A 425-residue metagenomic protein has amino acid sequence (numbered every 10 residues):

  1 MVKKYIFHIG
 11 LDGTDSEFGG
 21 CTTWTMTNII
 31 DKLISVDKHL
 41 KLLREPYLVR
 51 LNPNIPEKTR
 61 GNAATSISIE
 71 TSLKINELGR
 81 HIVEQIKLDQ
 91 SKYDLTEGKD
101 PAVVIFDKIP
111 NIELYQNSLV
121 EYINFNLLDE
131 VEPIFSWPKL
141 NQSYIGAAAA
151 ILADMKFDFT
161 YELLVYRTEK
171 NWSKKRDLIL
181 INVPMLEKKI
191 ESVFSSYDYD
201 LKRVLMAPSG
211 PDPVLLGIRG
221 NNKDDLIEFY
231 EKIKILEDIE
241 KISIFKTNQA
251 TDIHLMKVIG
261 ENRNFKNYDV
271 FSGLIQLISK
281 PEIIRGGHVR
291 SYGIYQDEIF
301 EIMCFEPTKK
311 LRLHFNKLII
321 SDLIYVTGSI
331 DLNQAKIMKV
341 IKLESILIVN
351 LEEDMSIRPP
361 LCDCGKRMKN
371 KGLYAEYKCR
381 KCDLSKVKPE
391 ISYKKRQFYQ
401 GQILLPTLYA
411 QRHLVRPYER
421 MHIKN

Functional and structural regions predicted by a protein language model:
K4-R50: N-terminal ordered "arm"
L78-N264: Long, hydrophobic alpha/beta structural blocks
V258-R263, T308-H314: Short alpha-helix capping/helix-loop boundary micro-motifs
N267-G287, R358-P360: Structural detector for short beta-strands of small beta-barrel domains
K280-T308: OB-fold (S1/OB) nucleic-acid-binding surfaces
K309-V326: Short nucleic-acid-contacting surface segments enriched for D/E, G, S/T with interspersed K/R
S329-P359: OB-fold/S1-family single-stranded nucleic acid-binding modules
L347-L414: Cys/His-rich short segments
